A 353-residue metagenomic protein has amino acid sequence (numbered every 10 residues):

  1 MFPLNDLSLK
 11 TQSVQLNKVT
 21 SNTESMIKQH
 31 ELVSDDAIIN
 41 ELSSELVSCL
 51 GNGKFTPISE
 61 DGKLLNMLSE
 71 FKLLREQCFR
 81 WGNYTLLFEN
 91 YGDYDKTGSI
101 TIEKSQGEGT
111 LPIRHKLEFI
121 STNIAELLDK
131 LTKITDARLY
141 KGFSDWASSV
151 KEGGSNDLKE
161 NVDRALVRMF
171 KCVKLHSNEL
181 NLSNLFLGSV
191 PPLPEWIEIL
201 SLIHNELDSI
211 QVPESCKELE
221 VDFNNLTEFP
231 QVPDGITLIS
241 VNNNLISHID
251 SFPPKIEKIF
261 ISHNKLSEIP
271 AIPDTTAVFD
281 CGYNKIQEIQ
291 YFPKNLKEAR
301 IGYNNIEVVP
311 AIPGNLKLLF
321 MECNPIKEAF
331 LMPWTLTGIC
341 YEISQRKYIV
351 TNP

Functional and structural regions predicted by a protein language model:
M1-H30: Non-Sec secretion/translocation targeting segments of pathogen effectors
L65-K104: Amphipathic, interaction-prone secondary-structure segments
D136-Y140, S144-S209, C216-E218: LRR N-terminal entry segment and analogous cap-like coil->beta motifs
L180, L200-L202, L219-V221, I239-V241 (+5 more regions): Conserved hydrophobic beta-strand positions in leucine-rich repeat
V190-L193, I210, F229-V232, I249-F252 (+4 more regions): Canonical leucine-rich repeat
E307-P353: Leucine-rich solenoid repeat scaffolds
